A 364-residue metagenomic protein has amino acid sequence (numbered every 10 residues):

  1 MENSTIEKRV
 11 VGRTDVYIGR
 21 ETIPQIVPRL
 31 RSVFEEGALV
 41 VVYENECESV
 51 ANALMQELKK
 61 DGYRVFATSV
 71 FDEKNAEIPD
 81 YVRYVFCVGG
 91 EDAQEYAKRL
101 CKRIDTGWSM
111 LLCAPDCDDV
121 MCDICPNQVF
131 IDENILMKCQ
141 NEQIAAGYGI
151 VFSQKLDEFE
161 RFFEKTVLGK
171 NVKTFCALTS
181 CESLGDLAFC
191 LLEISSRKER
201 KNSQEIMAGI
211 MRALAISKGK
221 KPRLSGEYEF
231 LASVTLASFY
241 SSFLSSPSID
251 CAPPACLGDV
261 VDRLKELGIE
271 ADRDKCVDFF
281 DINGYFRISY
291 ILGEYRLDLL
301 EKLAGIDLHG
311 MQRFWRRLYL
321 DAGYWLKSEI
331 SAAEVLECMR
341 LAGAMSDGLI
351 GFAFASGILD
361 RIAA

Functional and structural regions predicted by a protein language model:
M1-V88: ATP/NTP phosphate-donor binding region
I6, V151, P247-A364: C-terminal charged capping/lid subdomain of soluble metabolic enzymes
S49-V50, G90-R99, C117-V120, Q204-I210: Short glycine/serine/threonine-rich phosphate/pyrophosphate-binding segments that cradle anionic phosphate groups
N75-D80, M211-I216, A322-W325: Non-transmembrane, aqueous-exposed alpha-helical and coiled segments at domain scale
I78-A114: A short, small-residue-rich loop immediately preceding and capping a beta-strand
R99, R103-A177: A glycine/threonine-rich phosphate-anchoring loop and its flanking beta-alpha core in nucleotide/phosphate-binding
K155-E164, E199, K218-P222, F239-D250 (+3 more regions): Short helix-capping/linker segments at secondary-structure and domain boundaries
K170-I306: Active-site segments that bind and position negatively charged phosphate/pyrophosphate groups
